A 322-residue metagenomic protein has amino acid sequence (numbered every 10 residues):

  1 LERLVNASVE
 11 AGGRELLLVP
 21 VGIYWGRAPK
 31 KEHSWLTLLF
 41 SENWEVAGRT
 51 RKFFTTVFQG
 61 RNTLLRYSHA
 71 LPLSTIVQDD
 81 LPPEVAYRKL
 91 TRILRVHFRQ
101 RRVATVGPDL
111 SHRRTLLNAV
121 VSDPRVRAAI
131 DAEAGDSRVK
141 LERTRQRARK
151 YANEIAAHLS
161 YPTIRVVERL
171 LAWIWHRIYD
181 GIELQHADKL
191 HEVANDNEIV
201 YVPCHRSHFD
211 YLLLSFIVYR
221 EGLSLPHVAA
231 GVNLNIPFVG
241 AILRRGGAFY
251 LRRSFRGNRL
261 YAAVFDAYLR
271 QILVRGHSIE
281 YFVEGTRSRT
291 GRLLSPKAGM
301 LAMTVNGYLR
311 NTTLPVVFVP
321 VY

Functional and structural regions predicted by a protein language model:
L1-Y322: Membrane-interfacial terminal anchoring regions of lipid-handling membrane enzymes
